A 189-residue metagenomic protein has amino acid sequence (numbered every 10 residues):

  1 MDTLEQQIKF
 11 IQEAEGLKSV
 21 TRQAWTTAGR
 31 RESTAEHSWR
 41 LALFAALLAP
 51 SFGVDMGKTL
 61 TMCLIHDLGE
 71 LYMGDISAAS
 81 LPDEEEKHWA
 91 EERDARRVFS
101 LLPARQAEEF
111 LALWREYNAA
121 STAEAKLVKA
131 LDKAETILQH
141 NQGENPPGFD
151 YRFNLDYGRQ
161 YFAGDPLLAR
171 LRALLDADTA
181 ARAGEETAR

Functional and structural regions predicted by a protein language model:
M1-R189: Active-site helical microenvironments for divalent-metal-assisted chemistry
